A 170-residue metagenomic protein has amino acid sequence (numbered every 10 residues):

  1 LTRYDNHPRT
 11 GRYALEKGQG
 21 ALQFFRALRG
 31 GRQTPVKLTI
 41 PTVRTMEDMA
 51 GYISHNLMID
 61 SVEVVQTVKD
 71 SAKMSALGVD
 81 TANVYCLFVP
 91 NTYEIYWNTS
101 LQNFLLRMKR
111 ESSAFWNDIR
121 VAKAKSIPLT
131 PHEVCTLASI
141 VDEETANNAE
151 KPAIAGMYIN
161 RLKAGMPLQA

Functional and structural regions predicted by a protein language model:
L1-Q169: Conserved catalytic or metal-liganding residues and their short signature motifs at active sites of enzymes
